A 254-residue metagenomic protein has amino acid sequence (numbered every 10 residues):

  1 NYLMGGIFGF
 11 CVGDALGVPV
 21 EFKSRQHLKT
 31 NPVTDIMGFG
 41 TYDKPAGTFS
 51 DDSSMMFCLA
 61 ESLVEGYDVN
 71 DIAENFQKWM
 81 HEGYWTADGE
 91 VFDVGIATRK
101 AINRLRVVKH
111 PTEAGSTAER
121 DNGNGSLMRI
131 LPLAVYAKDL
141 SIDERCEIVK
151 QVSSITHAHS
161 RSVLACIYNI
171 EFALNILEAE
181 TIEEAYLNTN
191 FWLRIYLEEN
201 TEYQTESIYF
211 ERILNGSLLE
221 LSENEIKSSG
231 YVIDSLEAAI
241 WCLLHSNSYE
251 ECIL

Functional and structural regions predicted by a protein language model:
N1-L254: Structured, active/binding-site neighborhoods that engage oxygen-rich ligands
